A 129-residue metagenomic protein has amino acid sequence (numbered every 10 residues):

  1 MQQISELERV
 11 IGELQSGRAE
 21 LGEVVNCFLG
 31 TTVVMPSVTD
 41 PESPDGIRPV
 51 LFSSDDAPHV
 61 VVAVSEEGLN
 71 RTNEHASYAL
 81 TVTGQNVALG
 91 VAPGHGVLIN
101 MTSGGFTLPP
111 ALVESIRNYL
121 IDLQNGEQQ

Functional and structural regions predicted by a protein language model:
M1-Q129: An interfacial alpha-helical scaffold signature
